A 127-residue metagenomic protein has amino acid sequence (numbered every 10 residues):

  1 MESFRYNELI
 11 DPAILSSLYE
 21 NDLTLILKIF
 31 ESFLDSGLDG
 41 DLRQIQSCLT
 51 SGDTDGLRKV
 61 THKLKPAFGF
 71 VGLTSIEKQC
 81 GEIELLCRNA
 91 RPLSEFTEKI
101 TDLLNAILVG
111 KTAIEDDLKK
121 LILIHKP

Functional and structural regions predicted by a protein language model:
M1-P127: Two-component system phosphorelay core
